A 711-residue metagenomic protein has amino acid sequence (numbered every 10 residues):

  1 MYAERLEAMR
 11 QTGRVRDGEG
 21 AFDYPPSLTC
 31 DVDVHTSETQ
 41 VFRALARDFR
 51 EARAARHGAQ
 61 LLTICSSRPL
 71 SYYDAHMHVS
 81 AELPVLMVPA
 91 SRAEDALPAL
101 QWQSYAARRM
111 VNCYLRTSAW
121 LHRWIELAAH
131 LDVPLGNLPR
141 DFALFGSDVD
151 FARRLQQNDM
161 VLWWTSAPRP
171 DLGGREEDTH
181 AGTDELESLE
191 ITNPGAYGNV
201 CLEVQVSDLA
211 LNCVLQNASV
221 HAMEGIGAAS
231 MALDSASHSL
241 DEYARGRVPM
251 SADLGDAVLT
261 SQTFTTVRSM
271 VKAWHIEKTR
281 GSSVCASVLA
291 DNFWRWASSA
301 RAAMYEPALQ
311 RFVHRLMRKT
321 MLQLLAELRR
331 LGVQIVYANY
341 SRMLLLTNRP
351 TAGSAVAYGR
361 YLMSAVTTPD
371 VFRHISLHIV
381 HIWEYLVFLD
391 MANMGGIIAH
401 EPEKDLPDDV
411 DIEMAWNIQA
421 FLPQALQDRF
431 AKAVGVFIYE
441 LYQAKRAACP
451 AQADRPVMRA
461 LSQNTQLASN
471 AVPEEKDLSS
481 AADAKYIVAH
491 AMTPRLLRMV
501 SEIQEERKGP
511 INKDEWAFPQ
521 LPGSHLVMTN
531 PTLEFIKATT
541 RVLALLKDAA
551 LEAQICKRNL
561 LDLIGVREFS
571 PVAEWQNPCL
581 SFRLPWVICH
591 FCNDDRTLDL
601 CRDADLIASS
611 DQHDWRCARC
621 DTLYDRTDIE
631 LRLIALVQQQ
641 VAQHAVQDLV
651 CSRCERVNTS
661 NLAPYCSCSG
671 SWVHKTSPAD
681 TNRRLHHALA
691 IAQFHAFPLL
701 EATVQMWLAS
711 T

Functional and structural regions predicted by a protein language model:
M1-L121, H314: Conserved DEDDh/DEDDy metal-dependent 3′-5′ exonuclease domain
D74-H221, I276-E327, N348, V380-M391 (+1 more regions): Common nucleic-acid-contacting/processivity interface regions adjacent to the catalytic cores of nucleic-acid enzymes
S298-E306, L346-M528, E534, A538: C-terminal polymerase-core module
G332-L346: Catalytic palm active-site di-aspartate
P571-V587, T597, D605-D611, Q638-D648 (+1 more regions): Short, flexible, mixed-charge glycine/proline-rich loop motifs that serve as phosphate/nucleic-acid-contacting
C589-C592, C617-C620, C651-C654, Y665-C668: Short cysteine-rich clusters marking metal-coordination/redox-active sites
L598-C601, R626-T627, T659-N661, H674-T676: Short, non-ligating residues that shape and space the ligands of small metal-coordination modules and catalytic
A618-E630, S669-T681: Short Cys/His-rich micro-motifs in 6-15 aa windows
